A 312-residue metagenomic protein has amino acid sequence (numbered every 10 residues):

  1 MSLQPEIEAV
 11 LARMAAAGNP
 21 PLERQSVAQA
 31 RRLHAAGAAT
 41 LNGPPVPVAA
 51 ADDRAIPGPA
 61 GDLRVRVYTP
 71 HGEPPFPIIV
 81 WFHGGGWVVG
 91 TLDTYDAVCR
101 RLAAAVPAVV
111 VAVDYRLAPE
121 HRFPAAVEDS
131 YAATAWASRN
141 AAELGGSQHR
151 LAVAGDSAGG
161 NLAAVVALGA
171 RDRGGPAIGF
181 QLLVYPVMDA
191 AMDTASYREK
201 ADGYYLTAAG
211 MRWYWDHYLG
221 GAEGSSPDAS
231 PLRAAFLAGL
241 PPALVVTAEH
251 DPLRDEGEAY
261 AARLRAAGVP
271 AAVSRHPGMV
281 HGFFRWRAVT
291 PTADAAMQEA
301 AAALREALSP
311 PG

Functional and structural regions predicted by a protein language model:
M1-V67, S309-G312: A glycine/proline-hinged amphipathic helix-loop "lid/cap" segment that gates access to hydrophobic ligand pockets
P75-G85: Short beta-strand element of the alpha/beta-hydrolase
D93-A112: Short amphipathic alpha-helix adjacent to the substrate-entry channel of hydrolases
H121-A141, A300: Alpha/beta-hydrolase active-site loop
S138-V153, R173: Gly/Ser-rich "nucleophile elbow"/oxyanion-hole loop immediately N-terminal to the catalytic nucleophile in hydrolases
L168-E223: Hydrolase active-site cap/lid region
V245-T247: Short beta-strand/loop motif that positions the catalytic acidic residue of the alpha/beta-hydrolase fold
T290-G312: Catalytic active-site module of serine/aspartate enzymes centered on a nucleophile-bearing elbow/loop
